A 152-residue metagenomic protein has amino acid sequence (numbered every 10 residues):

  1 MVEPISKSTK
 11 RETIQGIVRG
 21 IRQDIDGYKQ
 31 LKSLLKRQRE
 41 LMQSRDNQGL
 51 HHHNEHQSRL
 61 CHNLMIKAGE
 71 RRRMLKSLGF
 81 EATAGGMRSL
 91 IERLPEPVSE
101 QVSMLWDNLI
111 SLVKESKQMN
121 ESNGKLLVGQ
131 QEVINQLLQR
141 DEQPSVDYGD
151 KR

Functional and structural regions predicted by a protein language model:
V2-P4, G86-R152: Short terminal interaction segments
V2-S89: Extended, charge-rich alpha-helical scaffolding segments
